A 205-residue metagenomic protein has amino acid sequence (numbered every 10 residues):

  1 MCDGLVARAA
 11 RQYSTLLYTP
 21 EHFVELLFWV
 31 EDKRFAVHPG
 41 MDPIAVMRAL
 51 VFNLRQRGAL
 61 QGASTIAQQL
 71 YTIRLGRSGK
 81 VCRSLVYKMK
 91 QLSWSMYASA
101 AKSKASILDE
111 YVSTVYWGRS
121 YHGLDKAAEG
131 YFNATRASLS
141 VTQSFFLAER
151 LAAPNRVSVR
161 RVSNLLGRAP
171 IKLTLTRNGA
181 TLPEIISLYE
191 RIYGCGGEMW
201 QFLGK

Functional and structural regions predicted by a protein language model:
M1-K205: Juxtamembrane regions of bacterial inner-membrane/periplasmic proteins, predominantly the peptidoglycan biogenesis
